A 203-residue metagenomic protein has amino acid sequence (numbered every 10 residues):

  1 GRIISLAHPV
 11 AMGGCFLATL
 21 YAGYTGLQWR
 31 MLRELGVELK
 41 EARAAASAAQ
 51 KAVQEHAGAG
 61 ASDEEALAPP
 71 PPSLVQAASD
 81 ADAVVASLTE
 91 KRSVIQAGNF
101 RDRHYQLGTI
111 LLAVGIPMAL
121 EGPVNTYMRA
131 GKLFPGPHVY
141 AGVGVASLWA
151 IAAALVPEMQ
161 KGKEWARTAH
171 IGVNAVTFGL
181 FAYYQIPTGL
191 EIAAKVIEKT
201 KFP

Functional and structural regions predicted by a protein language model:
G1-P203: Membrane-embedded alpha-helical bundles that constitute the cytochrome b-like, heme-associated redox core of multi-pass
